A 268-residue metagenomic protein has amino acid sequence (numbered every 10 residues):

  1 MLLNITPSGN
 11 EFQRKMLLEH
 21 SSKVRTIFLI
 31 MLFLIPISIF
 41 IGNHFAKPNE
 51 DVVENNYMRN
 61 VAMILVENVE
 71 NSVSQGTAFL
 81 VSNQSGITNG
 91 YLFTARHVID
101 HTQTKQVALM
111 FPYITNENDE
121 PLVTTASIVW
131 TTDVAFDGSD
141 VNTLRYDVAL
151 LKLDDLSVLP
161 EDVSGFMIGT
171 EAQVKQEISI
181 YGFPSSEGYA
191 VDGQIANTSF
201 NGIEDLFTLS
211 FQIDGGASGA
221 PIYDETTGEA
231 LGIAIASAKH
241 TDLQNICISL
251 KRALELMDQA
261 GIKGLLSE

Functional and structural regions predicted by a protein language model:
M1-H20: N-terminal Lys/Arg-rich, disordered targeting/topogenic segments
R14-L32: N-terminal Sec-pathway targeting helices
L34-N43: Hydrophobic alpha-helical membrane-insertion segments, chiefly the h-region of N-terminal signal peptides
H44-Y57: Ser/Thr/Pro/Gly-rich low-complexity linker/stalk segments immediately outside membranes or between
N56-G76, L156-V163, E187-S267: Active-site region of chymotrypsin-like
R59-I114: Catalytic histidine site
N83-S85, D133, S199-I203: Short, conserved beta-turn/loop elements at beta-strand boundaries and strand-helix junctions
R96, D100-S199, T226: Serine endopeptidase catalytic core focused on the charge-relay Asp
